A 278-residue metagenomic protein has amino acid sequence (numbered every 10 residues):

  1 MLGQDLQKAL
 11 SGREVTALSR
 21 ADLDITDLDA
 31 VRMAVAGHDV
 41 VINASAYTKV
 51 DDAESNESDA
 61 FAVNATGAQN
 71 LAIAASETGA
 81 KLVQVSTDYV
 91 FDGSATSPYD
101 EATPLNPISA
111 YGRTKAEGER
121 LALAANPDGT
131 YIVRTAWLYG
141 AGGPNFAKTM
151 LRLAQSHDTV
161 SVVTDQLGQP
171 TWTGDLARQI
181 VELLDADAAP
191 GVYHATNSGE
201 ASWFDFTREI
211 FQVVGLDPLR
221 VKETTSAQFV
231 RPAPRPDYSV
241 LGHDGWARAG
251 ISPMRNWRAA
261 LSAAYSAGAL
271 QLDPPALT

Functional and structural regions predicted by a protein language model:
G3-Q4: N-terminal Rossmann-fold NAD(P) dinucleotide-binding loop
A17, I25-V63, A74-S76: NAD(P)H-binding glycine-rich loop region in Rossmannoid oxidoreductase-like domains and their noncatalytic homologs
T26, S55, V63, S109 (+4 more regions): Residue-level signal for the nucleotide or nucleotide-sugar donor/cofactor binding architecture
V41, L176, I180, A195 (+3 more regions): Non-catalytic, hydrophobic alpha-helical segments
S55, A62-N70, E77, K81 (+2 more regions): Catalytic helix-loop patch of NAD(P)-dependent Rossmann-fold dehydrogenases
R120-G168, G174-D175: NAD(P)-dependent short-chain dehydrogenase/reductase
Q179, A186-A233, Y265-G268, L272-T278: Mid/C-terminal beta-alpha module of Rossmann-like enzyme folds, strongest in SDR-family dehydrogenases/epimerases
D237-T278: C-terminal amphipathic/interface module of NAD(P)-dependent oxidoreductases and related NAD-binding regulators
